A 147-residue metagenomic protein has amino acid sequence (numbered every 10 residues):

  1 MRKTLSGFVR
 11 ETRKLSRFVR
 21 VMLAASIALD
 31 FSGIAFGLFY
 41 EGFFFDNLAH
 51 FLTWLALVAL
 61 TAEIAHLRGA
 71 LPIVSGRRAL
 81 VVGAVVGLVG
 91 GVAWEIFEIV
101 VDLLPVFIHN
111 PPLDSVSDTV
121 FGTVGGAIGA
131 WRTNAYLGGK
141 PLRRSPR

Functional and structural regions predicted by a protein language model:
M1-V116, V120-R147: Bulky hydrophobic segments
